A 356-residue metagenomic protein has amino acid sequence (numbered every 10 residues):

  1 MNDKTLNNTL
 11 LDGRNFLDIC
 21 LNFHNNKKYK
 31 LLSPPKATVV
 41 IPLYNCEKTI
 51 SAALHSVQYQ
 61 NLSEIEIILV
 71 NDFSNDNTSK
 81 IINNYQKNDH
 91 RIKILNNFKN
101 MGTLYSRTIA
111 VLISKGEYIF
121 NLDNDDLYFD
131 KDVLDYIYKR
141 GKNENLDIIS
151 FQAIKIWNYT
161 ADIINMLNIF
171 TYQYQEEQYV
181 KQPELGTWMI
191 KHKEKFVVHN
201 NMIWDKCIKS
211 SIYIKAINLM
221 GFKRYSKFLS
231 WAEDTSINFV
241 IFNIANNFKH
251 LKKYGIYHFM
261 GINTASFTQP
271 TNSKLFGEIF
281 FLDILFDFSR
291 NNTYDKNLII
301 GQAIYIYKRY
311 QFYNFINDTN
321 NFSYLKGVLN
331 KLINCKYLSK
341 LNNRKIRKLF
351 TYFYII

Functional and structural regions predicted by a protein language model:
M1-H24, L146, F312-I356: Membrane-interface aromatic/basic loop that binds lipid-linked glycans or pyrophosphate carriers, typified by
M1-S56: N-proximal low-complexity "stem/linker" segments adjacent to membrane-targeting elements
H55-E64: Short, acidic, metal-binding catalytic loop of nucleotide-sugar glycosyltransferases
N71-K80, K99: A conserved acidic beta->alpha catalytic loop
N97-S114, N124: Glycine-rich, basic loop-to-helix element that forms the pyrophosphate-binding segment of sugar-nucleotide handling
I119: Short aromatic/hydrophobic "clamp" motif used to bind/position activated sugar donors
D132-T171: Conserved donor NDP-sugar-binding/catalytic core segment of glycosyltransferases
Y179-P270: Conserved nucleotide-sugar donor-binding catalytic segment
